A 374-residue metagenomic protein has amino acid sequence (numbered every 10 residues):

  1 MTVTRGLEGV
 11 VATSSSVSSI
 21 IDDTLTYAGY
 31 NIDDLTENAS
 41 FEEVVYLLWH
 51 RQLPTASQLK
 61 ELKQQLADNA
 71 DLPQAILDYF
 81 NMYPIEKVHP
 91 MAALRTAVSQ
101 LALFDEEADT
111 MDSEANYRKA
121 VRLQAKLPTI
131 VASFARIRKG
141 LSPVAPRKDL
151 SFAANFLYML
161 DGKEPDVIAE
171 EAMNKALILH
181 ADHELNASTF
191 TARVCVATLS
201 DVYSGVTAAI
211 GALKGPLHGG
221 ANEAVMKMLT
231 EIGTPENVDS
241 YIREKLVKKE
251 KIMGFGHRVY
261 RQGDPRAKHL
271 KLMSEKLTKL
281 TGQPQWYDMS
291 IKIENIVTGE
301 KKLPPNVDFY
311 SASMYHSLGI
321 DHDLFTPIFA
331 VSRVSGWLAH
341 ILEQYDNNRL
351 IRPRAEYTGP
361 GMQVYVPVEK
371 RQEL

Functional and structural regions predicted by a protein language model:
M1-L374: Non-transmembrane, aqueous-exposed alpha-helical and coiled segments at domain scale
